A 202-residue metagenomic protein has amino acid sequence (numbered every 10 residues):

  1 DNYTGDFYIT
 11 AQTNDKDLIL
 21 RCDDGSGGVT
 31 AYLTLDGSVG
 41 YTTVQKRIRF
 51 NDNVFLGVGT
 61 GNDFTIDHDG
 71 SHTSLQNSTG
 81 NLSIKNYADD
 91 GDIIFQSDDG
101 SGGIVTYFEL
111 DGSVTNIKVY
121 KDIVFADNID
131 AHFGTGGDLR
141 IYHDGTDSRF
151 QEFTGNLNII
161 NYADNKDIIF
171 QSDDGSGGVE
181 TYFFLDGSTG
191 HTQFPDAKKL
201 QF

Functional and structural regions predicted by a protein language model:
D1-Y32, G37-F202: Self-maturation zones of extracellular/virion spikes and adhesins
